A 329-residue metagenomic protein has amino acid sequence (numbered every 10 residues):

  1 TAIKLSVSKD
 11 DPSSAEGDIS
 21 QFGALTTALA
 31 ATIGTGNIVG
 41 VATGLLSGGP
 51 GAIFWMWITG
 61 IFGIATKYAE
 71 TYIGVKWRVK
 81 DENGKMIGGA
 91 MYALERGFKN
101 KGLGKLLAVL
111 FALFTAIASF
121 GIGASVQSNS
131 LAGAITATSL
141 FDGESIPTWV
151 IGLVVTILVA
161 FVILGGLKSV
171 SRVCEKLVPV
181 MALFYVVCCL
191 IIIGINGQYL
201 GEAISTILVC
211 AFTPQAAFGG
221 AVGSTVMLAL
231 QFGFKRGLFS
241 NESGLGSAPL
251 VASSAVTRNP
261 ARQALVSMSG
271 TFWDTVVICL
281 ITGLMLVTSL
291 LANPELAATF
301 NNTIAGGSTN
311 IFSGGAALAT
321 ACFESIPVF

Functional and structural regions predicted by a protein language model:
T1-I3, F111, S128-I135, P147-L208: Membrane-interface loop-to-helix entry segments
T1-T35, L45-A52, G63: N-terminal alpha-helical transmembrane segments of multi-pass membrane transport and channel/translocase proteins
A2-D11, V79-G97, T206-T213, T225 (+3 more regions): Juxtamembrane inter-helical linkers in multi-pass membrane proteins
S13-D18, G49-I58, A93-R96, N100-L110 (+3 more regions): Membrane-interface alpha-helices at helix entry/exit sites of multi-pass transporters
S20-T32, G36, L107-N129, I151-T156 (+3 more regions): Hydrophobic, membrane-embedded alpha-helices of multi-pass small-molecule transporters
T59-G84, M91, E95-N129, I135-V162: Helix-loop-helix module between adjacent transmembrane segments
E70-R78, E82, L190-T206, P214 (+3 more regions): Extracellular/periplasmic helix-exit of transmembrane alpha-helices
M86-G89, A93, V178-L190, T275-C279: Small-residue-rich segments of transmembrane alpha-helices in multi-pass membrane proteins, especially helix faces
